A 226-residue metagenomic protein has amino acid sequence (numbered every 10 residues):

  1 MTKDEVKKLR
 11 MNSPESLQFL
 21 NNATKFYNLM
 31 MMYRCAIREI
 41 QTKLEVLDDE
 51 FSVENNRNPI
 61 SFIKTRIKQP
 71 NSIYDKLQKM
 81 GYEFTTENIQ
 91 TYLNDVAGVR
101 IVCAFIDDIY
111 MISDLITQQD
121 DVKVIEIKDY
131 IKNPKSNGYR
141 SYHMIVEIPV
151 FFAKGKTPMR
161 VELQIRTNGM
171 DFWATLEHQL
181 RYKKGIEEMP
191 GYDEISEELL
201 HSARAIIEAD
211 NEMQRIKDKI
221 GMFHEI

Functional and structural regions predicted by a protein language model:
M1-I37, Q41-F51, E162-I226: An acidic, glycine-/histidine-flanked metal-binding catalytic module
L29, Y33, I37, P70 (+2 more regions): Generic alpha-helical secondary structure
M31, C35, K68, S72 (+7 more regions): Charged, alpha-helix-enriched surfaces in structured cytosolic catalytic cores of large nucleotide-utilizing machines
I37, Q41, E45, Y74 (+1 more regions): Generic solvent-exposed, charged/amphipathic alpha-helical segments that serve as macromolecular interface scaffolds
E50-F51, Y82, D120-I125: Short secondary-structure junctions
N56-A97: A glycine-rich, hydrophobic loop/mini-helix early in the fold
Q90, C103-M213: Long beta-strand-rich cores associated with HINT superfamily self-processing modules
G98-V102: Short aromatic/hydrophobic contact patches that present stacked aromatics for nucleic-acid/ligand binding
